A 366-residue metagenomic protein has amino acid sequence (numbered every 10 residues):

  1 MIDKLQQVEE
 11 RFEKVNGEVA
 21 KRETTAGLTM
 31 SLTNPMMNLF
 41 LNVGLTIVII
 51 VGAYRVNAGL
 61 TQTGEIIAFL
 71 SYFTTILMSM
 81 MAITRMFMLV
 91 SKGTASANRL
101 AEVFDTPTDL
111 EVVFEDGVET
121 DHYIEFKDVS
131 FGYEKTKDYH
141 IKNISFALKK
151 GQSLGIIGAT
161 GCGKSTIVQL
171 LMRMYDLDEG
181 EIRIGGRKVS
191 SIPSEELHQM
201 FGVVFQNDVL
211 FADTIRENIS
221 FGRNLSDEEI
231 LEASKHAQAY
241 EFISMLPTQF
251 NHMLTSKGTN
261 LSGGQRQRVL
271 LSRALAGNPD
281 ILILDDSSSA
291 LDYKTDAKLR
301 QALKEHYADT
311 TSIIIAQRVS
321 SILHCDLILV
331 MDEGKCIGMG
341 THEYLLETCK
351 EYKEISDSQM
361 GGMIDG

Functional and structural regions predicted by a protein language model:
M1-T46, L89-K92, D109, G132 (+1 more regions): An intracellular "coupling" helix at the cytosolic face of ABC transporter transmembrane type-1 domains
K4, L28, I76-V103: Cytosolic ends of transmembrane helices, especially the final helix of ABC transmembrane type-1 domains
F12, L100, F126-D128: Conserved catalytic Walker-motif region of ABC-type ATPase nucleotide-binding domains
M30-G44, T63-M88: Hydrophobic alpha-helical segments in the permease module
G44-V51, M78, A95: Transmembrane alpha-helix boundary/anchor motif
T46, I50-G64: Helix-interface capping motifs at the ends of transmembrane segments in multi-pass membrane proteins
V112, E119-G366: ABC-type nucleotide-binding domain
